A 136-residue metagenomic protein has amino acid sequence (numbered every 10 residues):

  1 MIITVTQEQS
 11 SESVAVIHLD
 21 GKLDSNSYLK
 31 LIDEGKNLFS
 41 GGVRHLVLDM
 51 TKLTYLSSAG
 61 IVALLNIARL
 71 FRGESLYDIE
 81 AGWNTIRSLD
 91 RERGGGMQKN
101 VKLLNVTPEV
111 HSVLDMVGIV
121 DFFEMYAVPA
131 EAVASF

Functional and structural regions predicted by a protein language model:
M1-H18: Short beta-strand/loop segment at the start of cytosolic alpha/beta domains
S25-F122: Amphipathic alpha-helical interaction surfaces in cytosolic regulatory modules
F123-V128: Short acidic-hydrophobic, aromatic-tinged amphipathic segments that line or gate anion-handling sites
